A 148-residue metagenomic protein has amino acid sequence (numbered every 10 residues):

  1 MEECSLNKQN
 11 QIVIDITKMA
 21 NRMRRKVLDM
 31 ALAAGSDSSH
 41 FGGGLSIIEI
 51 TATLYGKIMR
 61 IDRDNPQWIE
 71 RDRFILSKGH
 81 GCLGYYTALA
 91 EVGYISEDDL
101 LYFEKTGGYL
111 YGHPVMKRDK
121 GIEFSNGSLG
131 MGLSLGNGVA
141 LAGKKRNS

Functional and structural regions predicted by a protein language model:
M1-M23: N-terminal hydrophobic or amphipathic helices/low-complexity stretches enriched in small/hydrophobic/Pro/Gly
S5-N7, V27-D29, D64-N65, R146-S148: A short alpha-helix capping/helix-coil boundary motif
D15, A34-G35, L45-S148: Cofactor-binding active-site loop characterized by glycine-rich and histidine/acidic residues
A20-S38: N-terminal capping segment at the start of a domain
R22, G42, S46: N-terminal glycine-rich anion-binding loops that anchor highly charged ligand groups
